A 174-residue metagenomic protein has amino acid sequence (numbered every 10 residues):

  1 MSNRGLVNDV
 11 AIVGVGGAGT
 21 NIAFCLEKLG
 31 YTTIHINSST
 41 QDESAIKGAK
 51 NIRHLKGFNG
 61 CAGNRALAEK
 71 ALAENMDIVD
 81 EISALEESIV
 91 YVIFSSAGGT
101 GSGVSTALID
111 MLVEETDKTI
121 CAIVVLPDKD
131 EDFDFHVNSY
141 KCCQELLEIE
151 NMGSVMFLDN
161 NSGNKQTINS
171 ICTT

Functional and structural regions predicted by a protein language model:
M1-T174: Tubulin/FtsZ superfamily GTPase core signature
